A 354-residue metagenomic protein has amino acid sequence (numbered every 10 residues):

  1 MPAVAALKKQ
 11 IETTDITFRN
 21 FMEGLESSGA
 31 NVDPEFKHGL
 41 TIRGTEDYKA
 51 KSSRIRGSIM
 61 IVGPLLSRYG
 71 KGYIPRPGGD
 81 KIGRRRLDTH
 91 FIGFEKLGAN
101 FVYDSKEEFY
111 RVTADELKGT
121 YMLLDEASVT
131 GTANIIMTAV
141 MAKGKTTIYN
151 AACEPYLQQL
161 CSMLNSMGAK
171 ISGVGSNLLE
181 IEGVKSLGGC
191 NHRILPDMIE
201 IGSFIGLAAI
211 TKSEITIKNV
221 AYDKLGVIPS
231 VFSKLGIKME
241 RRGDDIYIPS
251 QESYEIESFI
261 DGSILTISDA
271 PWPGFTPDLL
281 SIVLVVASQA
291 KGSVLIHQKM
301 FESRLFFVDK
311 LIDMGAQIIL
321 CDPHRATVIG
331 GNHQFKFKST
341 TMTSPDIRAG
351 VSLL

Functional and structural regions predicted by a protein language model:
M1-L354: Short, structured segments at the rim of ligand-binding sites
